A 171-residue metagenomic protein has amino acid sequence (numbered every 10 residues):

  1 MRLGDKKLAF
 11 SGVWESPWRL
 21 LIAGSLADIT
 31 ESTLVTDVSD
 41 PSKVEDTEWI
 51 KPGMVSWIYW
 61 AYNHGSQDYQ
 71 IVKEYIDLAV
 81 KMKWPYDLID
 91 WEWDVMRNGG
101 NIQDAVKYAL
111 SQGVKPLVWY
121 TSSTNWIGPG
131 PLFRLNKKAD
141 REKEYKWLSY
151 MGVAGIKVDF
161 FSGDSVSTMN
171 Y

Functional and structural regions predicted by a protein language model:
M1-V35: N-terminal accessory beta-strand-rich subdomains and adjacent acidic, glycine-rich linkers that precede catalytic cores
R19, V55, P85-Y86, K115-L117 (+1 more regions): Beta-sheet entry/capping signal
A27-T30, K43-T47, W60-G65, W84: Conserved mixed alpha/beta catalytic, RNA-binding, or beta-rich assembly cores of soluble enzyme, regulatory
K51: Phosphate/adenylate-binding glycine loop and adjacent helical scaffold
M54-I71, W126-D140: Active-site mouth loops of central-metabolism enzymes
S56, A79, A109: Conserved hydrophobic/aromatic pocket- or pore-lining residues that grip, position, or stack substrates in active sites
Y69-E92, W147-G152: Catalytic domains of carbohydrate-active enzymes, especially glycoside hydrolases
D90-Y171: Aromatic- and carboxylate-enriched substrate-binding clefts and catalytic-loop regions of carbohydrate-active enzymes
